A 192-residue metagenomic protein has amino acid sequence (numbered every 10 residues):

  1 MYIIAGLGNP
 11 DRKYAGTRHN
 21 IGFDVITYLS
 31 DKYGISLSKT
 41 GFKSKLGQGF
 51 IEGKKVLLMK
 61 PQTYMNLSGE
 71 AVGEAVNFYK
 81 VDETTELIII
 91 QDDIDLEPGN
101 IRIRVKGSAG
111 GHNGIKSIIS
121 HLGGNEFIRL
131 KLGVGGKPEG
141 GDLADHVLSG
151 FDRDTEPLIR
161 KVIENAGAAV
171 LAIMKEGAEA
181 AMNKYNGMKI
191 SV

Functional and structural regions predicted by a protein language model:
Y2-V105, K116-L130, K137-D142, S149 (+1 more regions): Nucleotide and nucleotide-moiety/phosphate-recognizing core
S108: Short glycine/threonine-rich catalytic loop with a Thr-x-Gly-x-Asp
G111-G114: Hydrophobic alpha-helical segments within soluble ligand-binding/sensing domains
